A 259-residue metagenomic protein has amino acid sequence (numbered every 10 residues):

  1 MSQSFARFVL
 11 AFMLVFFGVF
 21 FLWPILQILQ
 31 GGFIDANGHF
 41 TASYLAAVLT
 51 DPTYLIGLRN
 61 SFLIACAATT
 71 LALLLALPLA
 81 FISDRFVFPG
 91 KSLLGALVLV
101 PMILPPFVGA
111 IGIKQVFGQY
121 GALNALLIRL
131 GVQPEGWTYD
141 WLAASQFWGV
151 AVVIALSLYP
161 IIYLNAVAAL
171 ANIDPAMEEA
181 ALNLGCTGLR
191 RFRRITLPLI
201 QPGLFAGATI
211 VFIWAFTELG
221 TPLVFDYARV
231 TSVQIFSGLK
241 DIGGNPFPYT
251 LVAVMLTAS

Functional and structural regions predicted by a protein language model:
S2-A36, T50-A171, L199-L219, V224 (+1 more regions): Membrane-water interface segments at the C-terminal ends of transmembrane alpha-helices in multi-pass inner-membrane
G38-T41, A166-M177, G188, F216-T217 (+1 more regions): Transmembrane helix boundary and interhelical loop/hinge segments in multi-pass membrane proteins
H39-T50, D226-G238: Short hydrophobic, aromatic-rich alpha-helical segments embedded in or entering the lipid bilayer of multi-pass
P89, C186-T187: Short coil/turn motifs that cap or connect alpha-helices
P101, M177-N183: Helix-loop-helix units of permease transmembrane domains in multi-pass membrane transporters, especially ABC
A180-A181, R191, I195, I235: Hydrophobic positions on the alpha-helical face of helix-turn-helix-like DNA-binding modules
L184-C186, P198: Glycine/proline-centered hinge or cleavage motifs at structural transition points of membrane proteins
